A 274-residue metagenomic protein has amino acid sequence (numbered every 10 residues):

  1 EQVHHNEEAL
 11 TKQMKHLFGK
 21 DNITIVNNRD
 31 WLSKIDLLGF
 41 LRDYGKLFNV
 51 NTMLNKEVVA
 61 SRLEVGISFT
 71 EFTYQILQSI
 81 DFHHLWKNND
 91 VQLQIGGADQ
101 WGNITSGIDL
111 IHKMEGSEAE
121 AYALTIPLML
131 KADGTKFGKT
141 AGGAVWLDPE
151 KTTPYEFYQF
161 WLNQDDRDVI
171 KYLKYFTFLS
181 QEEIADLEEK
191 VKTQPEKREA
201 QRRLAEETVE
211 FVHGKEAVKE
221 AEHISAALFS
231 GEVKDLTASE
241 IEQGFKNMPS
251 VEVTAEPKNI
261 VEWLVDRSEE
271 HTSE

Functional and structural regions predicted by a protein language model:
E1-I108, M114-Y122, T135, H271: NTP-dependent nucleotidyl-transfer catalytic core
I111-S273: Conserved nucleotide- and phosphate/pyrophosphate-binding catalytic cores in adenylate/nucleotidyl-handling enzymes
